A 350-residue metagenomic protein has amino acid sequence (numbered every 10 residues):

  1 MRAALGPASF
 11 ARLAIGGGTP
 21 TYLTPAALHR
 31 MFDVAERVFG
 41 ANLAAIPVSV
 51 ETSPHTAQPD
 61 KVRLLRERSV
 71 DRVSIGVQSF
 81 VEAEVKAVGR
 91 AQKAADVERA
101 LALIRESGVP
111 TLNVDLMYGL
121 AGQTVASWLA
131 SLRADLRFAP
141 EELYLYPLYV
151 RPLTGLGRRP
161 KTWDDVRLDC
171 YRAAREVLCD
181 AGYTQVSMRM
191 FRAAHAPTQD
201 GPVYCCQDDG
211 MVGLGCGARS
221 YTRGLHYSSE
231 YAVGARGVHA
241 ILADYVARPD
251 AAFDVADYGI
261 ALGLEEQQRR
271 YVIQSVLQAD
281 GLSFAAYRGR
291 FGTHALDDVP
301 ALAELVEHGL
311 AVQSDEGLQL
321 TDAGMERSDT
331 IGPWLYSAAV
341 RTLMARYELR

Functional and structural regions predicted by a protein language model:
M1-A4, A8-T293, M344-R350: C-terminal scaffold of the Radical SAM
T154, T321, S337: Residue-level signal for threonine
F191-R192, D315-L318: Short, Lys/Arg-rich nucleic-acid/phosphate-binding segment
F284-A285, L296-D298, Q313: Extended hydrophobic-aromatic, low-complexity segments
G292-E307: Short amphipathic alpha-helical interaction segments
V306-E316: A short, conserved structural fragment
L318-M325: Basic, amphipathic "hinge/linker" alpha-helix immediately C-terminal to the N-terminal HTH DNA-binding motif
M325-R350: Short, amphipathic alpha-helical interaction segments positioned at domain boundaries
